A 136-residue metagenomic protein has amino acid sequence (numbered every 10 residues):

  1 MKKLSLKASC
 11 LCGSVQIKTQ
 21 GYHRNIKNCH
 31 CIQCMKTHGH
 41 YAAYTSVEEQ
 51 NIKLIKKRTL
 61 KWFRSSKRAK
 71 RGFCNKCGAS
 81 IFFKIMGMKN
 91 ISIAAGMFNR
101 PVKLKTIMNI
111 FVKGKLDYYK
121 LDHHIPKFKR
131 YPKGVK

Functional and structural regions predicted by a protein language model:
M1-K136: A short Gly-Trp-Pro
